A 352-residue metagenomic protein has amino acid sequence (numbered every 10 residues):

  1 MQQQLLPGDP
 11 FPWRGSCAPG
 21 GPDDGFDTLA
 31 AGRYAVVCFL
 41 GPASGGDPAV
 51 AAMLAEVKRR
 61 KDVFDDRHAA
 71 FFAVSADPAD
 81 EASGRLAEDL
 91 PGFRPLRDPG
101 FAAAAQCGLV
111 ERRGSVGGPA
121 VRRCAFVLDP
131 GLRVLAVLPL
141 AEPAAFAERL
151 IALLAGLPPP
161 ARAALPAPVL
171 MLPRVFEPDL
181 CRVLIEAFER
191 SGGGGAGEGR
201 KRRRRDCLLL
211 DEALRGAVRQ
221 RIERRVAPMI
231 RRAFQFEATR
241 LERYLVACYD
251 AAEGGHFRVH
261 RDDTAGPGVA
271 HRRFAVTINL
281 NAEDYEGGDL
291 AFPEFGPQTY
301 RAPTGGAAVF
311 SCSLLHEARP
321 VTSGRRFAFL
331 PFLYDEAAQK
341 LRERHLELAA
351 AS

Functional and structural regions predicted by a protein language model:
M1-P160: Chalcogenol-based redox active-site neighborhoods
P130, E148-A275, N279-A307, H316-S352: Fe(II)/2-oxoglutarate oxygenase catalytic core
